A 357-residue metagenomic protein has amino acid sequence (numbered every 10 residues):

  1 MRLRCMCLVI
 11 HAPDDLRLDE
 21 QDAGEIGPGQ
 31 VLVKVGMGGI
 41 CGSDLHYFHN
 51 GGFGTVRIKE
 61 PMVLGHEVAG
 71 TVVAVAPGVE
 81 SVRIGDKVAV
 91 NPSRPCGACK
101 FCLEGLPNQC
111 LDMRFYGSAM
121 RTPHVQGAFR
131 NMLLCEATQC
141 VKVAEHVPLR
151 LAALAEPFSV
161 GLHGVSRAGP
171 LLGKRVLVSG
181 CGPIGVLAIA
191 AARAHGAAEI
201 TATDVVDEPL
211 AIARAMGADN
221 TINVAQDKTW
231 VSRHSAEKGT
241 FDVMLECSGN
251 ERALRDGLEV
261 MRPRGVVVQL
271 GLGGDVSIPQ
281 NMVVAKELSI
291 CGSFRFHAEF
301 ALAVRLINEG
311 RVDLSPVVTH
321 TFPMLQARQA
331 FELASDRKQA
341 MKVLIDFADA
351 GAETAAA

Functional and structural regions predicted by a protein language model:
M1-L3, R255-L258, H297, A301-A357: C-terminal hydrophobic helical "lid"/dimerization subdomain of Rossmann-like NAD(P)H-dependent oxidoreductases
M1-V68, N131, A348-A357: Short N-terminal strand-loop motif that marks the start of NAD(P)H/FAD-dependent oxidoreductase cofactor-binding domains
G24-G38, G52-L103, A144-H146: Glycine-rich beta-strand-centered segment in the early N-terminal region that forms part of a ligand/cofactor-binding
A98-S179: NAD(P)H dinucleotide-binding glycine-rich loop of Rossmann-like/cofactor-binding domains, especially the beta1-alpha1
V178-C181, A191-D256: Adenosine-nucleotide cofactor-binding segment
G185-V186: N-terminal Rossmann-fold NAD(P) dinucleotide-binding loop
M261-R262: Helix-to-beta-strand junctions that scaffold the AdoMet/dcAdoMet cofactor pocket in Class I SAM-dependent enzymes
V266-V268, I278-V317: Rossmann-fold dehydrogenase core element
